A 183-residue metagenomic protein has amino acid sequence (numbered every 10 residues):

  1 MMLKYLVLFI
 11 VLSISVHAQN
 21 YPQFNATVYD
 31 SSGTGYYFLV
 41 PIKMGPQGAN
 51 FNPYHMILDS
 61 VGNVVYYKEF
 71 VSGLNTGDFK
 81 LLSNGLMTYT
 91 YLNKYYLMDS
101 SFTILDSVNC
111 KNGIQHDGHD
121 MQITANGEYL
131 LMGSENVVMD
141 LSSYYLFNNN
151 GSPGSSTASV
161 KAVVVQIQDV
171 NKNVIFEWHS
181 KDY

Functional and structural regions predicted by a protein language model:
L3-I14: Sec-dependent N-terminal signal peptides
A18-Y183: Histidine-/acidic-rich catalytic cores in large beta-rich domains
